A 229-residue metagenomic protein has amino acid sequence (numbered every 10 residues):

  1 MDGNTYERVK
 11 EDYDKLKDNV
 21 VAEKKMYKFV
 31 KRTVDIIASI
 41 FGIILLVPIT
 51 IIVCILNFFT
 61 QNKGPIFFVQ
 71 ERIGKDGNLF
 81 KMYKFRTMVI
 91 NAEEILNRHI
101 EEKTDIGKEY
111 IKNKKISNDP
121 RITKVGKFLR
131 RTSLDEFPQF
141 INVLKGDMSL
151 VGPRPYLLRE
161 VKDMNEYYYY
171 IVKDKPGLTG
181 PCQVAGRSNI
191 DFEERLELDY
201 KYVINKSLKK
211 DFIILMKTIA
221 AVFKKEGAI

Functional and structural regions predicted by a protein language model:
M1-K17, P65, F137-I229: Hydrophobic structural segments characteristic of membrane proteins
Y6-E7, F67-P120, T179-E197: Short, glycine-rich, amphipathic interfacial segments at transmembrane boundaries or analogous
D14-F29, S117, R121, Y156: Juxtamembrane loop-helix boundary motifs flanking transmembrane segments in multi-pass membrane proteins
A22-E94, L208, I213-I229: A hydrophobic, helix-centered structural microdomain
N62-K63, P120-I122: Transmembrane helix boundary and interhelical loop/hinge segments in multi-pass membrane proteins
L129-Q139: Short acidic-aromatic low-complexity motifs
